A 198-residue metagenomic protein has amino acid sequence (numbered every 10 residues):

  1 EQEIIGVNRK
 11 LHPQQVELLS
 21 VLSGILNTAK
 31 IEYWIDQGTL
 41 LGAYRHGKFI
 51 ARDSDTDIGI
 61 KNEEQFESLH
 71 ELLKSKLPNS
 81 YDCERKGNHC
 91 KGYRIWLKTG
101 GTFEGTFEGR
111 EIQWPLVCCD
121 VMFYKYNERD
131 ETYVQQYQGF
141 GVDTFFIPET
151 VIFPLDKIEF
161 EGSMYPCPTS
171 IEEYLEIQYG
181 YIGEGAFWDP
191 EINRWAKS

Functional and structural regions predicted by a protein language model:
E1: Interfaces and regulatory segments of ATP-dependent nucleotide/adenylate/phosphodiester-chemistry enzymes
I4-N27, K74-Y179, A186-S198: Conserved catalytic core of two-metal-ion nucleotidyltransferases
S23-T56, E63: Active-site nucleotide-donor binding segment shared across nucleotidyl transfer reactions
E32, G180-I182: Short coil/loop linkers at secondary-structure junctions
T56-D57, S163: Short active-site oxyanion
I58-I60, I158: Preference for bulky hydrophobic residues occupying beta-strand positions in well-ordered beta-sheet regions
N62-P78: Amphipathic alpha-helical segments
